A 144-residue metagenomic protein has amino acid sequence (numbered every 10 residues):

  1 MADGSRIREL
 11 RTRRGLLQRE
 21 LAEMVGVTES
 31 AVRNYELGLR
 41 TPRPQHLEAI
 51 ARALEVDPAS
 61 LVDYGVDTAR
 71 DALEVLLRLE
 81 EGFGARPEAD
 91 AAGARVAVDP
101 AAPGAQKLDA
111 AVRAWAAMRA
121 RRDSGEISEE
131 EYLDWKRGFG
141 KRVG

Functional and structural regions predicted by a protein language model:
M1-A2: A detector for short, charged/polar N-terminal pre-domain segments
S5-M24, A49: Short basic helix-loop element that most often maps to the first helix and adjoining turn of HTH DNA-binding modules
G26-P42, D63-D67: Recognition helix of helix-turn-helix/homeodomain-like DNA-binding domains that insert into the DNA major groove
Q45-E48, R52-D123: Charged, helix-prone or intrinsically disordered regulatory segments positioned adjacent to compact structured domains
E129-R137: Short, charged, amphipathic alpha-helical segments
K141-G144: Short, charged, intrinsically disordered terminal tails
